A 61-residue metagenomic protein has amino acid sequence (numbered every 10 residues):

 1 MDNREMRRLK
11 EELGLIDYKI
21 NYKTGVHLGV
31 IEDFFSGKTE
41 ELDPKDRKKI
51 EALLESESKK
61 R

Functional and structural regions predicted by a protein language model:
M1-G14: A short, Lys/Arg-rich alpha-helix, primarily the initiator
M1-N3, S36, S58-K59: A short, structure-level motif marking secondary-structure boundaries and short turns
M6, D17, R47: Generic structural marker for isolated residues within well-ordered, non-membrane alpha-helices of soluble domains
E11, S36, E55: Residue-level detection of the helix-turn-helix DNA-binding "recognition helix"
K19-T24: Short alpha-helical "recognition helix" segments of helix-turn-helix
H27-E41: Recognition helix of helix-turn-helix/homeodomain-like DNA-binding domains that insert into the DNA major groove
P44-R61: DNA major-groove recognition helix of helix-turn-helix/homeodomain DNA-binding modules
